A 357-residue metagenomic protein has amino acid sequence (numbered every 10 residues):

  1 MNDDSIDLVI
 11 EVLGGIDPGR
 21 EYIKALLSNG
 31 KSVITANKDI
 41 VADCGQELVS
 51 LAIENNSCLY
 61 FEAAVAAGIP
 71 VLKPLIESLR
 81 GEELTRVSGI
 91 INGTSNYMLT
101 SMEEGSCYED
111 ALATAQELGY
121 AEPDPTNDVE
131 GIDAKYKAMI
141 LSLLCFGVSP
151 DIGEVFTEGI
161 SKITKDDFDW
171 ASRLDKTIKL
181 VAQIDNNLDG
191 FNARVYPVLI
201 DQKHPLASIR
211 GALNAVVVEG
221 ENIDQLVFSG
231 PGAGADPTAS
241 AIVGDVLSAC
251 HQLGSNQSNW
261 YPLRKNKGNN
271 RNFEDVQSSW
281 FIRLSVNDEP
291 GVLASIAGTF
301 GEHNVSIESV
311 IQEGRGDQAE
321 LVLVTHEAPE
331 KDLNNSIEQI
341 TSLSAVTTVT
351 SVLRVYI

Functional and structural regions predicted by a protein language model:
M1-L8, V12-P18: A structured beta-alpha segment of the ubiquitous adenosine-cofactor-binding alpha/beta core
D4, D43, A66, P70 (+12 more regions): Conserved active-site and cofactor/substrate-binding residues in soluble primary-metabolism enzymes
L13-N29, A36-E77: Rossmann-fold NAD(P)-binding glycine/threonine-rich loop
S32-I34, I307: A short hydrophobic/small-residue beta-strand
I53-D133, I140: Rossmann-like NAD(P)H-binding beta-loop-alpha module
S101-M102, D110-S208, L213-A215: Substrate-binding/catalytic subdomain of NAD(P)-dependent oxidoreductase enzymes
H204-D275, S279: ATP-dependent carboxylate/acyl-activation modules
V246-I357: A conserved regulatory-domain signal marking ACT and ACT-like small-molecule sensing domains and adjacent regulatory
